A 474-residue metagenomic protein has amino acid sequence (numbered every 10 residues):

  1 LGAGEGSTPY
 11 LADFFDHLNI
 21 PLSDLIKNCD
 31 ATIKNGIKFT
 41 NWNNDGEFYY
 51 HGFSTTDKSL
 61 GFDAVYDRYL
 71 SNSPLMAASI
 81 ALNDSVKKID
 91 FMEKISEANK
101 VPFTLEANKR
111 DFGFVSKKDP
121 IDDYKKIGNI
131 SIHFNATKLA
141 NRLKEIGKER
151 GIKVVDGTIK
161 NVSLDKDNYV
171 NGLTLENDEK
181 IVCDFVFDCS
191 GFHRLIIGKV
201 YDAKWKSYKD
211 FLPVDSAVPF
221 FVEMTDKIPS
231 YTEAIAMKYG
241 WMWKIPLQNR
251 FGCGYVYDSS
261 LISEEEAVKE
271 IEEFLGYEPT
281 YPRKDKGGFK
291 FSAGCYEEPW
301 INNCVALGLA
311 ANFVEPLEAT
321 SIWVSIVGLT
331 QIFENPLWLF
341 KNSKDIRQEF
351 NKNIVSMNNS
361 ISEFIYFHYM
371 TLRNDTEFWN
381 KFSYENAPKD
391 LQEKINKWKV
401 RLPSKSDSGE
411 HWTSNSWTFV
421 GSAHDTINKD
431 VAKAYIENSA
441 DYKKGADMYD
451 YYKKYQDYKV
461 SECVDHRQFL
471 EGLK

Functional and structural regions predicted by a protein language model:
L1-E5: Glycine-rich FAD pyrophosphate-binding loop
G6-E106: Dinucleotide-binding Rossmann-like beta1-alpha1 core, especially the glycine-rich loop that anchors the ADP
G6-Y10, V200-K204, I322-W323: Short secondary-structure boundary/capping segments
P74, I80, V154, K286 (+1 more regions): Conserved beta-strand scaffold positions in the cores of enzyme catalytic domains, especially in NTP/NDP-utilizing
F112-Y124: Residues forming anionic-ligand binding surfaces in small-molecule and nucleic-acid pockets of primarily soluble enzymes
D122-E270, L329: Predominantly flavin-linked oxidoreductase catalytic cores and closely associated redox partners
Q248, D258-H368: FAD/FMN-dependent oxidoreductases across multiple families
E334-K474: Long, low-complexity C-terminal extensions of enzymes
